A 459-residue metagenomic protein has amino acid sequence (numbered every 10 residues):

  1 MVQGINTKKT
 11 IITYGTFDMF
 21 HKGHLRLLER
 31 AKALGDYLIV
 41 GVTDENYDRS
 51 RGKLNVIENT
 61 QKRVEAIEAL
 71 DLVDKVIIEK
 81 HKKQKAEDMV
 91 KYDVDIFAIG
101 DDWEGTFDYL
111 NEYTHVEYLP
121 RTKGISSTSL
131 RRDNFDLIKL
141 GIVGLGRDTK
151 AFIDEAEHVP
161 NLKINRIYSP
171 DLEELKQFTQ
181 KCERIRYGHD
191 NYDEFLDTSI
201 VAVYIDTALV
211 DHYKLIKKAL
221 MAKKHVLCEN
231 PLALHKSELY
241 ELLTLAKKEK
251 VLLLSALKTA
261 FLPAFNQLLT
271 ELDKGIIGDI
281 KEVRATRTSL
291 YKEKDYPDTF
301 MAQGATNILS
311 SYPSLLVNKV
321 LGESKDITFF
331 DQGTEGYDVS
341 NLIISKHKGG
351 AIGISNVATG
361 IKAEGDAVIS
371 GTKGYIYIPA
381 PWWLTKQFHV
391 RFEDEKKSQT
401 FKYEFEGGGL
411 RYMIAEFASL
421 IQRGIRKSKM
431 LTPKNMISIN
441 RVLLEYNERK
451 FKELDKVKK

Functional and structural regions predicted by a protein language model:
M1-L137: Nucleotidyltransferase catalytic core that binds NTPs
V40, C228, L253-S255, I378: Hydrophobic residues in well-ordered beta-strands that form the structural core
D136-C182, A418, K452: N-terminal Rossmann-like dinucleotide-binding module
E173, R186-L245: Beta-loop-alpha module in the N-terminal Rossmann-like domain of NAD(P)-dependent dehydrogenases, especially those
E194, A202-I205, K348, E416-K459: C-terminal helix-rich "cap/oligomerization" subdomain common to oxidoreductases
E241-K258, D279-V283: Rossmann-fold dehydrogenase core element
T259-T328: Predominantly a Rossmann-like dinucleotide-binding segment in NAD(P)-dependent oxidoreductases
I308-T385, A415-I425, V457-K459: Contiguous beta-strand/loop segments that form the cofactor/metal-binding neighborhood of enzyme cores
